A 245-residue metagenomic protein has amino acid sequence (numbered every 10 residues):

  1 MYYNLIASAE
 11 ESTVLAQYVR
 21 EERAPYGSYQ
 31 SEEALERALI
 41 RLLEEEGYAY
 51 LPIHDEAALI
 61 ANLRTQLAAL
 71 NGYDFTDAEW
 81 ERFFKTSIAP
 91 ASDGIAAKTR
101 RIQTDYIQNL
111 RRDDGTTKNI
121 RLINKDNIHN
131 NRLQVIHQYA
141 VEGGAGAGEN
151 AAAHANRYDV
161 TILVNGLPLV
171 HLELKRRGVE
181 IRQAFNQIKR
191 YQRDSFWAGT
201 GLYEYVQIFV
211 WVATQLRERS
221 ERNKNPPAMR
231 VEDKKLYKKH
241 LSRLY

Functional and structural regions predicted by a protein language model:
M1-Y245: An alpha-helical interface "stripe"
